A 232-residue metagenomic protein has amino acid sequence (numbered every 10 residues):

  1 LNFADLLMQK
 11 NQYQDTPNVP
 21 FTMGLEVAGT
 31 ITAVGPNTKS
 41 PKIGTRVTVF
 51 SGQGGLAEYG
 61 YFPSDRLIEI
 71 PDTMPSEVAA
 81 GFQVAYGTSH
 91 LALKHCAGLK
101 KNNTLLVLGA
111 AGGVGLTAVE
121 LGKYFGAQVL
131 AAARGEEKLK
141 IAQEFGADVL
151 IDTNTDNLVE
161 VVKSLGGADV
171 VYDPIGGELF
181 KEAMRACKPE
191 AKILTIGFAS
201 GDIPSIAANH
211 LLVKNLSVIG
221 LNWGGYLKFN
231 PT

Functional and structural regions predicted by a protein language model:
L1, K10-G54: Glycine-rich beta-strand-centered segment in the early N-terminal region that forms part of a ligand/cofactor-binding
L7, N18-P20, R46-G109: NAD(P)H dinucleotide-binding glycine-rich loop of Rossmann-like/cofactor-binding domains, especially the beta1-alpha1
K42, A80-T155, V161: Mid-domain Rossmann-like dinucleotide-binding core that forms the NAD(H)/NADP(H) cofactor-binding site
R46, T104, Q128, A191-K192 (+1 more regions): Short glycine-centered segments of the SAM/dcSAM-binding site in methyltransferase folds
T48, L106, D169-Y172, L194: N-terminal Rossmann-like NAD(P) cofactor-binding module of classical short-chain dehydrogenase/reductase
G55-E58, A133-I141, I203-A208: Short, glycine/polar-rich helix-capping loops at beta-to-alpha or helix-loop-helix junctions that flank or form
E178-T232: Glycine-rich phosphate-binding loop and adjacent beta-alpha segment of Rossmann(oid) nucleotide-cofactor-binding
